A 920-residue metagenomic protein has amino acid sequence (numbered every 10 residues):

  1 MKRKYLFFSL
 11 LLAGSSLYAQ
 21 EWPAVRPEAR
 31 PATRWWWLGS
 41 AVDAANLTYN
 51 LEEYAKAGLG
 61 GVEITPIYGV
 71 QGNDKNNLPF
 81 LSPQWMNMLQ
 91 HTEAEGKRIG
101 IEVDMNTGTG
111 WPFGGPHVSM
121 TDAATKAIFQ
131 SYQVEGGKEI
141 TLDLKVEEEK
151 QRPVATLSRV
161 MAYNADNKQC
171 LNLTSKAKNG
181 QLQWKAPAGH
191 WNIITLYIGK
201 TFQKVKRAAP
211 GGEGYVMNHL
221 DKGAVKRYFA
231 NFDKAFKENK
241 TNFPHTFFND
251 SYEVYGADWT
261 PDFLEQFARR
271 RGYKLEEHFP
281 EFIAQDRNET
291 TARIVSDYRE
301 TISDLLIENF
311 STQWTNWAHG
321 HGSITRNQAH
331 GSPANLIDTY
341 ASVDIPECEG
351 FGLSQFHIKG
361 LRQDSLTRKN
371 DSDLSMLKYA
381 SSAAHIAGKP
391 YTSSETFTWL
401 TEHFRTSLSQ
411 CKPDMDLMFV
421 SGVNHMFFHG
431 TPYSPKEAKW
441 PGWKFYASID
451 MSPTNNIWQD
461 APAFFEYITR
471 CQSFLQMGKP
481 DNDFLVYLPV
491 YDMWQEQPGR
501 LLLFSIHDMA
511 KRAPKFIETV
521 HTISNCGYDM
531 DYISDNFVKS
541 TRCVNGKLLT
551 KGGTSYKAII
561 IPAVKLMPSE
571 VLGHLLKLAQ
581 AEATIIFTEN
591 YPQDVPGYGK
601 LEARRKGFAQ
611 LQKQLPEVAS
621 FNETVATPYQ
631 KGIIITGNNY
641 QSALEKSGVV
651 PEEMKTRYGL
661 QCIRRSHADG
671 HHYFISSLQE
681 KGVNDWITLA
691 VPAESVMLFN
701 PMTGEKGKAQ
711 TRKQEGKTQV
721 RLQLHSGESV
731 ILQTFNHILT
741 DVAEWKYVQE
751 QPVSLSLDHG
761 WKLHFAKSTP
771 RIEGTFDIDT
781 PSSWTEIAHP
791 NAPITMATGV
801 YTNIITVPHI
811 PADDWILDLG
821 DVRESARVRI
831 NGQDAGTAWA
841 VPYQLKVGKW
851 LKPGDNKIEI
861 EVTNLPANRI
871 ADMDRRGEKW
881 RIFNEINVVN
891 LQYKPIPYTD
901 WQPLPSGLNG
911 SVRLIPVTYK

Functional and structural regions predicted by a protein language model:
M1-E21: Bacterial Sec-dependent N-terminal signal peptides
Q20-G61: Mature N-terminal segment immediately following signal peptide/propeptide cleavage in secreted/periplasmic
A32, D43, L47-T48, G61 (+11 more regions): Carbohydrate-binding surfaces of carbohydrate-active enzymes
I67-S175, W184, I193-Y197, K204-K206 (+1 more regions): Acidic/aromatic-lined carbohydrate-recognition and catalytic surfaces of CAZymes acting on diverse glycans
W111-T121, K126-L142, V146-R159, Y163-D166 (+4 more regions): An acidic-aromatic loop/edge-strand motif
K150-A155, R159-K237, K713-V753, P853-D855: Extended acidic/polar, glycine-enriched regions that form or flank non-catalytic beta-rich accessory modules
G546-K547, P562, E570-G573, A603-K613 (+2 more regions): C-terminal structured "cap/appendage" subdomains that terminate the fold
T688, I805-N831, A838, I858-V862: Aromatic-lined ligand-binding clefts that engage carbohydrates, nucleic acids, or primary amines
